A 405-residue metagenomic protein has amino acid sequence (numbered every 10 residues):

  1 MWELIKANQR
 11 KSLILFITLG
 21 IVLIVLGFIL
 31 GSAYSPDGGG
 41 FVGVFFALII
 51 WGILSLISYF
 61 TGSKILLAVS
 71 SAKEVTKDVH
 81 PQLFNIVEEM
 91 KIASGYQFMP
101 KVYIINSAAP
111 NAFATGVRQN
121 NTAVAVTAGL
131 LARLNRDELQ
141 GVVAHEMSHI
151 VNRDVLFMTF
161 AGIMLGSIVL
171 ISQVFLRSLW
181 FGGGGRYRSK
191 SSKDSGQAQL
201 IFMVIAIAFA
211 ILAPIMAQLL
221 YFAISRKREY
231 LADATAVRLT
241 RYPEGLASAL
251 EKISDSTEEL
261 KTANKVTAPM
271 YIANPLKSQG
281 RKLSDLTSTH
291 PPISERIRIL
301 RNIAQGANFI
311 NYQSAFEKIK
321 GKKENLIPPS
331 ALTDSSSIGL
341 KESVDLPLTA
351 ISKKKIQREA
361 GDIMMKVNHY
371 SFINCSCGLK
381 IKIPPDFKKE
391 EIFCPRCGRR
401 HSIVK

Functional and structural regions predicted by a protein language model:
M1-V75, P100-V142, I150-Y242, S248-K265 (+2 more regions): A Zn2+-metalloprotease active-site environment signal
Y34, S94-G95, T240, A304: A broad structural signal for alpha-helix termini and local helix breaks/kinks
K77-F98: Zn2+-dependent metallopeptidase catalytic core
L83-V87, A232, L246: Generic structural signal for hydrophobic residues
E88, D233-V237, I297: Residues within alpha-helical segments
Q197, I201-A223, L239-K405: Cytosolic-facing loops and C-terminal tails of multi-pass membrane proteins
